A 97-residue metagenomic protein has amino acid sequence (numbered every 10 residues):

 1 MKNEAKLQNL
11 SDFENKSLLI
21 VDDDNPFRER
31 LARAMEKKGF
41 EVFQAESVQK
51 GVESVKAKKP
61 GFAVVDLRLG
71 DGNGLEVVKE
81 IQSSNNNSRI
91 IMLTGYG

Functional and structural regions predicted by a protein language model:
M1-L19: Non-catalytic signal-transmission and effector/linker regions of two-component phosphorelay proteins
N15, K59-G61, N85-R89: His-Asp phosphorelay/catalytic-motif detector in bacterial-type signaling
D22: Conserved acidic carboxylate
N25-F43: Two-component/phosphorelay signaling modules centered on CheY-like receiver
Q44-F62: Acidic, metal-coordinating helix/loop segments flanking the phosphotransfer/catalytic sites of two-component signaling
E53, L75-N87: Short amphipathic alpha-helix used as the core "switch/output" element in two-component signaling
D66, T94: Active-site residues of response regulator receiver
L69: Receiver (REC) domain active-site loop signature in two-component systems and cognate sites in sensor histidine kinases
